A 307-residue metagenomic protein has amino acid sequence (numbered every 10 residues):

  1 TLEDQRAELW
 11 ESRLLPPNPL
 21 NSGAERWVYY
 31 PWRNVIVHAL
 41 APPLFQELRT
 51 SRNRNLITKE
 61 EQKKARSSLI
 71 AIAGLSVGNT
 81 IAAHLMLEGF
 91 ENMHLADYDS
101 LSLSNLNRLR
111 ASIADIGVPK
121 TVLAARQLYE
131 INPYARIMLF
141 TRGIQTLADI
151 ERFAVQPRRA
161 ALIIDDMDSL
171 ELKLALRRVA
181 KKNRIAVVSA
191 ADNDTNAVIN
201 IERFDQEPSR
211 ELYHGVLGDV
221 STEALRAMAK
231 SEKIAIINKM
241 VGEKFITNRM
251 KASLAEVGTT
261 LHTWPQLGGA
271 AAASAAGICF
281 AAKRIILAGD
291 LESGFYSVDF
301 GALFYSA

Functional and structural regions predicted by a protein language model:
T1-I70, S297: N-terminal charged helix/coil linker that caps or initiates catalytic domains
T1-N18, Q145, R159-G269, A273 (+1 more regions): E1/E1-like adenylate-forming module used to activate ubiquitin-like modifiers and sulfur-carrier proteins
V37-H38, A96-N132: Glycine-rich phosphate-binding loop and adjoining beta1-alpha1-beta2 segment of Rossmann-like nucleotide-binding folds
A73, V77-G78: Hydrophobic/small residue at the entry helix of a nucleotide-binding pocket
L87-N92: Conserved S-adenosyl-L-methionine
R126, I131-A148: S-adenosyl-L-methionine
L147-R158: Short amphipathic alpha-helix with an adjacent loop that forms part of the alpha/beta core around
A273-D290: Oxidoreductase and adenylate-handling cofactor-binding alpha/beta cores
